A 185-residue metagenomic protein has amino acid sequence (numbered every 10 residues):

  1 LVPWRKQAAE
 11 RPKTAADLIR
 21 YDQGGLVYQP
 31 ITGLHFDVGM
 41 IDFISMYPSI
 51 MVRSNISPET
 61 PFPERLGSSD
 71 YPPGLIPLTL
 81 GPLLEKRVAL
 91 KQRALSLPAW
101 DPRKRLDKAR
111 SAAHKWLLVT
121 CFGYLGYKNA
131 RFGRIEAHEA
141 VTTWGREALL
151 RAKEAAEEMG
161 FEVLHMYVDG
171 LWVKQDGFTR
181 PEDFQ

Functional and structural regions predicted by a protein language model:
L1-Q185: Conserved acidic
